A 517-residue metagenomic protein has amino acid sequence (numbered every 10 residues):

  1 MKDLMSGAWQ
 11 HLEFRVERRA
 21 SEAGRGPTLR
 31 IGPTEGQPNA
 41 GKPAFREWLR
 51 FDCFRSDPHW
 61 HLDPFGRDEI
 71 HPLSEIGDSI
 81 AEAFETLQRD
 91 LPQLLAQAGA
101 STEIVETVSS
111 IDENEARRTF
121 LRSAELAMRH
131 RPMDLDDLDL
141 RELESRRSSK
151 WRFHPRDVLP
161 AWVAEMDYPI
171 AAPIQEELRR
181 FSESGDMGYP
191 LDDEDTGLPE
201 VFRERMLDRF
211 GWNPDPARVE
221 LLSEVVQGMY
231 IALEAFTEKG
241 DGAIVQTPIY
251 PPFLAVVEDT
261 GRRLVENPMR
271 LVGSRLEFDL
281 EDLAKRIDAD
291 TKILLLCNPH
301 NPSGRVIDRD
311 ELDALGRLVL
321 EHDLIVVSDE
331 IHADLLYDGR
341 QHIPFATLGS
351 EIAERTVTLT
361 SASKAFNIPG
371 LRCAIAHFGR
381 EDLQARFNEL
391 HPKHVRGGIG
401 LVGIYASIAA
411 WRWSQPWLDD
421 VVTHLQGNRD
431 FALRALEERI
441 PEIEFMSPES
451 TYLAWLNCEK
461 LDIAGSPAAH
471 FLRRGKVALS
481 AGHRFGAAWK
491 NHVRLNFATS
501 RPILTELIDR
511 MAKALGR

Functional and structural regions predicted by a protein language model:
K2-C53: Amphipathic, interaction-prone secondary-structure segments
G41-Q97: An exposed acidic His-Trp-rich patch
L95-R131: C-terminal charged interaction modules
P132-E224, I231, W411-W413, R517: N-terminal small-domain helix-loop-helix segment of the aminotransferase-like
M187-R317, D334-L335, H342-E351, V357 (+1 more regions): Conserved core of the PLP fold type I
E204, A284-K285, I352, S466 (+2 more regions): PLP-dependent enzyme catalytic core of the Aspartate aminotransferase-like
S350-Q426, R434-A435: Conserved core segment of the aminotransferase class I/II
I408, L425-L433, F445-C458, W489: Conserved glycine-rich beta-strand-loop-beta hairpin in the small C-terminal domain of fold type I
